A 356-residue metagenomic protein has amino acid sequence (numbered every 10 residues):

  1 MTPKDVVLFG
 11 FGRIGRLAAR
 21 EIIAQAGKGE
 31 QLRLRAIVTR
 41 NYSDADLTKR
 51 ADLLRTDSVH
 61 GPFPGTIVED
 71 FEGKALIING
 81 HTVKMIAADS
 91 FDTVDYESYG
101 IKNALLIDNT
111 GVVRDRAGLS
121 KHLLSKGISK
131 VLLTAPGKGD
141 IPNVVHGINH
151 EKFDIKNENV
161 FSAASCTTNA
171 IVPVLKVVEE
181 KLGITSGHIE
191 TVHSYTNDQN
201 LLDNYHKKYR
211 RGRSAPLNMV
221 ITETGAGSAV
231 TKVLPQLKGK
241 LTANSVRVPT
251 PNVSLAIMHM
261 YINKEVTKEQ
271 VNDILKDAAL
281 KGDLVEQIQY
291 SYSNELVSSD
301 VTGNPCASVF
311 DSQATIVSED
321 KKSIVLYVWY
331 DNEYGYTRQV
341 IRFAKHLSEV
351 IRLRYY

Functional and structural regions predicted by a protein language model:
M1-L201, Y205-G212, S318, R342-F343 (+1 more regions): N-terminal Rossmann-like NAD(P) cofactor-binding subdomain of oxidoreductases, focused on the glycine-rich
P3-K4, A243, L255-Y356: C-terminal active-site/capping subdomain that shapes the small-molecule cofactor and substrate pocket of enzyme
F9, R13, L17, I101 (+10 more regions): Conserved active-site and cofactor/substrate-binding residues in soluble primary-metabolism enzymes
E21, Q25, T134, V177-T185 (+7 more regions): Change "in soluble alpha/beta enzymes" to "in soluble alpha/beta proteins
V144, V160, L202, M219 (+3 more regions): Short clusters of hydrophobic/aromatic residues that line enzyme substrate/ligand-binding pockets
N149-F153, S165-C166, N200, H206-K207 (+7 more regions): Short capping/connector residues at structural and topological boundaries
N157-E158, S214-P216, V253-I257, S323-V325: Short, solvent-exposed beta-strand edge segments and adjacent coil->beta transition regions
E180-P251: Acidic, glycine-rich segments within the central catalytic cores of soluble metabolic enzymes that bind/position
